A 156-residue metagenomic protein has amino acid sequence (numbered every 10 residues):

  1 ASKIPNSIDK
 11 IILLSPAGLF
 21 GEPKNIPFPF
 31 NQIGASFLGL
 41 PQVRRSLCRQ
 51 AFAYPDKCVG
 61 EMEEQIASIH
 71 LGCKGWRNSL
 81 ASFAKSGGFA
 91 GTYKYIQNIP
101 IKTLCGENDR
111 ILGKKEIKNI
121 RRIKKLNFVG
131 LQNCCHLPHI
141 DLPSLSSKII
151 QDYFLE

Functional and structural regions predicted by a protein language model:
S2, I11-L38: Flexible "cap/lid" loop of the alpha/beta hydrolase fold
K3-P5, K124: Active-site catalytic pocket residues across diverse enzymes, especially alpha/beta-hydrolases
S15, A67, L80, T103-G106 (+1 more regions): Generic structural signal for small/hydrophobic residues in well-ordered secondary structure, especially within
L19, F37, K85, R110-G113 (+1 more regions): Nucleotide-sugar-dependent glycosyltransferase donor-binding/catalytic pocket residues
E22-K24, L40-I96: Conserved alpha/beta-hydrolase catalytic His-Asp/Glu region
E22-P27, K115-I117, D141-P143: Short aromatic-enriched loop/helix-cap "lid" or pocket-rim segments at secondary-structure transitions that line
P100-C134, I140: Conserved loop-alpha-helix segment in the C-terminal half of the alpha/beta-hydrolase fold that carries the catalytic
I140-F154: Post-His helix in hydrolase/transferase enzymes
